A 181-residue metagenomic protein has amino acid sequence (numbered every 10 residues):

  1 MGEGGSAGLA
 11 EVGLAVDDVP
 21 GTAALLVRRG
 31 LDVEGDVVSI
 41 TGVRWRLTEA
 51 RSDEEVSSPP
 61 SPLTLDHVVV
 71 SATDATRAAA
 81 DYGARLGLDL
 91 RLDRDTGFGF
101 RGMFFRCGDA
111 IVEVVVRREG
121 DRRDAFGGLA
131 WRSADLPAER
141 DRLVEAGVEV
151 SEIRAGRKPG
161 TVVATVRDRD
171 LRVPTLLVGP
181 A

Functional and structural regions predicted by a protein language model:
M1-A10, R157, A164: Conserved donor-binding loop and adjoining core beta-sheet/short helix segment in diverse acyl/aminoacyl transferases
G5-V16, R46-A79, R85, F126-W131: N-terminal beta-strand motif that seeds the catalytic metal site of vicinal oxygen chelate
P20-T64, R94, F98-V116, V144-A181: Vicinal oxygen chelate
L26, A78-G83, L143: Conserved active-site tyrosine of GNAT-family acetyltransferases
M103-R132, E139-R140: Acidic/His-leaning functional-site neighborhoods
